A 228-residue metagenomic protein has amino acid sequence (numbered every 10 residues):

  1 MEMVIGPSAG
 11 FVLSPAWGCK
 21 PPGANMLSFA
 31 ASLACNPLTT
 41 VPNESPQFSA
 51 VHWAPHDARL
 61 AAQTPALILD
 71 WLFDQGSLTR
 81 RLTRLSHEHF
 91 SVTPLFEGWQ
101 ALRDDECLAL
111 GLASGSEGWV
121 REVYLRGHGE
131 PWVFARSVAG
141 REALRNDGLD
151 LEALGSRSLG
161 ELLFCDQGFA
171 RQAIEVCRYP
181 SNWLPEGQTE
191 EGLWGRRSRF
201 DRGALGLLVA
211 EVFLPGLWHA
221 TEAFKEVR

Functional and structural regions predicted by a protein language model:
M1-V12: Extreme N-terminal basic, low-complexity initiation segments that serve as generic localization/processing leaders
I5-P7, P21, A30: Generic extreme N-terminus detector
V12, A24-S28: Short terminal hydrophobic/aromatic SLiMs and anchors at protein ends
L27-R126, E130-Q188, L193-R197, D201-R228: N-terminal domain-onset segments
